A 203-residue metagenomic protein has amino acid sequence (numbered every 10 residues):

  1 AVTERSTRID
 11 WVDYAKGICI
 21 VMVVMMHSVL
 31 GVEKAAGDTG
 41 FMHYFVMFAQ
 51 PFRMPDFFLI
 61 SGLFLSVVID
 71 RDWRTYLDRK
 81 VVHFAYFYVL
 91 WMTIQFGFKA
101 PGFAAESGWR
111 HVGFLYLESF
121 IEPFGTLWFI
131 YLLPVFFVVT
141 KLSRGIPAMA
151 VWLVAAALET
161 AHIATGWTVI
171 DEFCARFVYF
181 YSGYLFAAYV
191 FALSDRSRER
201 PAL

Functional and structural regions predicted by a protein language model:
A1-E4, V32, T140-A150, S182-L203: Alpha-helical transmembrane segments in multi-pass integral membrane proteins
D10-V68, F84-Y88, M92: Functionally critical transmembrane alpha-helices in membrane proteins and complexes, commonly lining
V21-S28, M92-T93, L153-W167, L203: Aromatic-anchored segments of alpha-helical transmembrane domains
V32-A36, P101-A105, A161-G166: Juxtamembrane "helix-exit" motif on the non-cytosolic side of transmembrane helices
M42-M54, Y116-Y131, H162-S182, L203: Interfacial loop-to-helix transition and helix-capping segments at the boundaries of transmembrane helices
M47-D56, V68-K99, S107-P123, L127 (+1 more regions): Transmembrane alpha-helical segments and their boundary/interface "anchor" motifs in multi-pass integral membrane
M54-V67, F129-K141, T168-D195: Specific transmembrane alpha-helix
L90-F98, G102, V135, V139 (+4 more regions): Alpha-helical membrane-inserting segments
